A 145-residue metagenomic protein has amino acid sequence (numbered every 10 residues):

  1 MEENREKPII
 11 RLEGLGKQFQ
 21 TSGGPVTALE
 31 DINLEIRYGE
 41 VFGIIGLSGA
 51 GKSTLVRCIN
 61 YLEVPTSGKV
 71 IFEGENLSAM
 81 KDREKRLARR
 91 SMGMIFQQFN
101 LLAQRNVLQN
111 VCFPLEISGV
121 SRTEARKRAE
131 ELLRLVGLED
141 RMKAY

Functional and structural regions predicted by a protein language model:
R11, E75-N76, C112, E116 (+1 more regions): Conserved ABC ATPase "signature" region
G23-V26, L77-G93, R122-T123: ABC ATPase NBD coupling module
I45-L47: The feature captures the beta-strand-to-loop junction immediately N-terminal to the Walker
N60: Helix-to-loop junction immediately C-terminal to a conserved catalytic motif
G68-N76, A88, R128: Conserved ABC transporter NBD signature motif
S91-M92, F96-N100, R105: ABC ATPase nucleotide-binding domain signature
Q104-F113: Short coil-to-helix segment of the ABC ATPase nucleotide-binding domain corresponding to the Q-loop/switch region
